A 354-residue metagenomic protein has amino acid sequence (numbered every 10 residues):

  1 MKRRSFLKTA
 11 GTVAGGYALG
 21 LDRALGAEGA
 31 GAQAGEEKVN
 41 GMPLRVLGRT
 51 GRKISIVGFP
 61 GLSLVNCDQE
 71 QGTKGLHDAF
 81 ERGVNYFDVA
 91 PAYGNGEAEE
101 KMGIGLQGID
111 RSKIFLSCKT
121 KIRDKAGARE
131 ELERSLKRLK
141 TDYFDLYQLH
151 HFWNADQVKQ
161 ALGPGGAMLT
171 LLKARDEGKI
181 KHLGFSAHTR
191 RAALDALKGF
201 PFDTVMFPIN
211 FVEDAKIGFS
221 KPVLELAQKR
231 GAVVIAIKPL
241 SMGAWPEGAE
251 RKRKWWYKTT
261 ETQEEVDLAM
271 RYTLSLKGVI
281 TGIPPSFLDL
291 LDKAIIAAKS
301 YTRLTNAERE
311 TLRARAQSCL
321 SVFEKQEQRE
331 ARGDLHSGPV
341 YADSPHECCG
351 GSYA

Functional and structural regions predicted by a protein language model:
M1-K113, T170, A354: N-terminal binding-site loop/beta-alpha segment at the start of enzyme catalytic domains that lines or forms
L44, L76, E99, G103 (+6 more regions): Generic structural signal for well-ordered alpha-helices, preferentially at hydrophobic/aromatic core positions
L47, F59, F87, M102 (+5 more regions): Conserved, mostly hydrophobic/aromatic
R52-V57, V84-N85, D110-I114, T141-D145 (+4 more regions): Short, well-ordered coil/turn segments that N-cap beta-strands
P60-E70, K119-A126, W255-E261: Active-site mouth loops of central-metabolism enzymes
L62, A90-A92, K119-R123, L149-F152 (+4 more regions): Active-site beta-loop-alpha junctions enriched in small/polar residues
R123-F211, A215-G218, Q228-I235: Glycine/proline-rich, positively charged, aromatic-decorated active-site loop/lid region on the catalytic face
G218-A354: Structured C-terminal cap/extension of enzyme domains
